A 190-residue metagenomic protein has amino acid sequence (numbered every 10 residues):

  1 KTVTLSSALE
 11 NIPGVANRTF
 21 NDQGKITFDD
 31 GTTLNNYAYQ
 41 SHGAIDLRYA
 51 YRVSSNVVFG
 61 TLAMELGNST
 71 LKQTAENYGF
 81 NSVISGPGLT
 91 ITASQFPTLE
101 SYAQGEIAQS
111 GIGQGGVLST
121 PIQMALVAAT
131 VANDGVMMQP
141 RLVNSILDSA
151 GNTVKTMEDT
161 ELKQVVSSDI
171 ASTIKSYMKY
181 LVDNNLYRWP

Functional and structural regions predicted by a protein language model:
V3-P190: Beta-lactam-recognizing serine transpeptidase/beta-lactamase-like catalytic domain environment
